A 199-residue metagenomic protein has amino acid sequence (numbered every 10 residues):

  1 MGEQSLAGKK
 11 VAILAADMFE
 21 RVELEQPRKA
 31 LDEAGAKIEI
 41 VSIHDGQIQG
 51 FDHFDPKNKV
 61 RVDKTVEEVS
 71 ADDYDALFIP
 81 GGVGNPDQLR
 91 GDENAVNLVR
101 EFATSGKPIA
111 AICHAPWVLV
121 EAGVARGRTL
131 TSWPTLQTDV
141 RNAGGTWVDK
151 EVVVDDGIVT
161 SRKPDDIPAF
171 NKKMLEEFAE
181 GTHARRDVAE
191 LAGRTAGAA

Functional and structural regions predicted by a protein language model:
M1-S105, I109, W117-T129, Q137-A199: Extended, subdomain-level signal for the structured scaffold at the beginning of enzyme domains
C113: Catalytic nucleophile serine of serine hydrolases, specifically the conserved "nucleophile elbow" pentapeptide
